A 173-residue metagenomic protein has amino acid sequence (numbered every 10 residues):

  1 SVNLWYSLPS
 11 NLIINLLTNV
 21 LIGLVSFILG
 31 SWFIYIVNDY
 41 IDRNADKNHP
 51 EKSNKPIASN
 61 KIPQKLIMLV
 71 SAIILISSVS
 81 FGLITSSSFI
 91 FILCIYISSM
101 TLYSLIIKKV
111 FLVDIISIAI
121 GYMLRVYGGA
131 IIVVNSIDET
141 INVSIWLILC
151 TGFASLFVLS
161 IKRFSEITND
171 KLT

Functional and structural regions predicted by a protein language model:
S1-V2, D42, P63, D114: Residue-level signal for inorganic ion chemistry
V2, Y6-I41, S88-Y103: Membrane-embedded alpha-helical segments that form the functional core of polytopic membrane enzymes, especially those
W5-S7, S77-T85, L102-I106, G129-I132: Hydrophobic alpha-helical transmembrane segments
F27, I74-I76, Y96-M100, I118 (+1 more regions): Residue-level recognition of pore/gate-forming positions within transmembrane alpha-helices of multi-pass
F27-A58, V113, I161-T168: Acidic (Asp/Glu-rich) catalytic motifs at the cytosolic membrane interface
R43, N48-L93, I141-G152, L156: Multi-pass membrane catalytic core of lipid/isoprenoid biosynthesis enzymes
S53-I67, L102-I120, F164-T173: Interhelical loop and helix-boundary elements at the membrane-water interface of polytopic inner-membrane proteins
L105, M123, G128-T173: C-terminal membrane-associated helical module and adjoining short loops/tails
